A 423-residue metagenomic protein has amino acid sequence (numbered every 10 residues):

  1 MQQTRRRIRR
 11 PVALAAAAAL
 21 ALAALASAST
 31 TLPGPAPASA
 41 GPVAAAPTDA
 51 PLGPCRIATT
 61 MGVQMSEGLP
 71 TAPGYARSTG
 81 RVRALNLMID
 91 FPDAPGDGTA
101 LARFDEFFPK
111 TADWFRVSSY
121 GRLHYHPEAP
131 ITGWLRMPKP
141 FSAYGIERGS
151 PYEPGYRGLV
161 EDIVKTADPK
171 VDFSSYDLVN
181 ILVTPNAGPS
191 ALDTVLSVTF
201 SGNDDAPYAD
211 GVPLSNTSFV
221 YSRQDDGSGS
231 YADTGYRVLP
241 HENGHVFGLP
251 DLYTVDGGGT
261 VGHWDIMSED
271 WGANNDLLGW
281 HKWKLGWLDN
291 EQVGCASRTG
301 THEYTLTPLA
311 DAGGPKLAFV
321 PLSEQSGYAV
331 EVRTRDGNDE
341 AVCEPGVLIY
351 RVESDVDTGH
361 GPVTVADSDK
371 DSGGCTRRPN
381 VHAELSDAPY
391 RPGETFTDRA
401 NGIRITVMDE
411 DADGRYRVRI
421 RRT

Functional and structural regions predicted by a protein language model:
Q2-A36: Secretory targeting and sorting signals
Q3, I57, M65, Y208-R223 (+1 more regions): Non-catalytic C-terminal accessory/binding modules of secreted extracellular proteins
A21, P54, T234: N-terminal beta-strand/alpha-helix entry module and adjacent surface of metal-dependent catalytic domains
G34-P35, G41-Y231, P240, T395-F396 (+1 more regions): Zn2+-dependent metallopeptidase catalytic core
L52-T60, G294-A296, G374-T376: Sequence contexts marking disulfide-bonded cysteines in secreted/extracellular proteins
P95-G96, S190, D276, D339 (+2 more regions): Intrinsically disordered, low-complexity acidic/polar segments
D97-P109, L277, V342-E344, V363-A366: Short, polar loop/linker segments at the starts of domains and inter-domain junctions
F173, L178-N180, N186-A341: Extracellular hydrolytic enzyme modules, especially secreted metalloproteases of the metzincin/thermolysin-like class
